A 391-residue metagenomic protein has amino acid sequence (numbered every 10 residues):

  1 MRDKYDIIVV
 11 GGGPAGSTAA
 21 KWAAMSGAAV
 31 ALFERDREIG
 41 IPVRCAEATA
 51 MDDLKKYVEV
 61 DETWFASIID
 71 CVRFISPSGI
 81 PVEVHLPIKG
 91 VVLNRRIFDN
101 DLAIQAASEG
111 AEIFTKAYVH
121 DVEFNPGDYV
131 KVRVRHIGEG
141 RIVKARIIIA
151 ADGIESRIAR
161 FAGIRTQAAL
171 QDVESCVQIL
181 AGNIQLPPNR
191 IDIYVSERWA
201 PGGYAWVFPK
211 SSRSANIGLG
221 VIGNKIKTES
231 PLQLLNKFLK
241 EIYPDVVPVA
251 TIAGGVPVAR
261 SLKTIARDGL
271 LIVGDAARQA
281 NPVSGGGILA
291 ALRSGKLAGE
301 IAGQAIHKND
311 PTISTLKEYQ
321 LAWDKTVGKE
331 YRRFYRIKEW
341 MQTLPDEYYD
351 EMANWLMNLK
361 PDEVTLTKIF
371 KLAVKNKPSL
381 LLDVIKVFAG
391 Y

Functional and structural regions predicted by a protein language model:
R2-A15: Beta1/beta-strand and adjacent pyrophosphate-binding region of the FAD-binding site in flavoprotein oxidoreductases
I8, A24-V43: Glycine-rich FAD pyrophosphate-binding loop
A15, E38, E155: Conserved Rossmann-like nucleotide-cofactor binding loop
I39-R73: N-terminal FAD cofactor-binding segment of flavoenzymes
H85-Q105, G223-S230: Short beta-strand to alpha-helix junction loop
Q105-D245, P257: Predominantly flavin-linked oxidoreductase catalytic cores and closely associated redox partners
D121, K225-I301, H307, I313: FAD/FMN-dependent oxidoreductases across multiple families
G303-Y391: C-terminal helical "tail/cap" subdomain of flavin- and related membrane-associated enzymes
